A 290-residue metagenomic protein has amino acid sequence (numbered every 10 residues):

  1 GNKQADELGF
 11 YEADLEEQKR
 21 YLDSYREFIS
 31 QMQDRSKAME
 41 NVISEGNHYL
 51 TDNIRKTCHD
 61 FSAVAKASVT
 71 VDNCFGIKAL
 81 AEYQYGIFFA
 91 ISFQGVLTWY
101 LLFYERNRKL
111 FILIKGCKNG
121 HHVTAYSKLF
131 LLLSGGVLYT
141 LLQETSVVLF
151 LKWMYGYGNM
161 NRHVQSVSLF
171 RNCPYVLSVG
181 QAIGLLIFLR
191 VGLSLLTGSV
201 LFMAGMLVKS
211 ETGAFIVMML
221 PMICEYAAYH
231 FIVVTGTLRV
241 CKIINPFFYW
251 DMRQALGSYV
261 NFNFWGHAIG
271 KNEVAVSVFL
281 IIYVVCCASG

Functional and structural regions predicted by a protein language model:
G1-A63: Long, solvent-exposed extracytoplasmic domains/loops
R35, V42, G46-E105, Y126-L207 (+2 more regions): Secretory targeting signals
T98-L113, C117, H121: Transmembrane helix boundary and interhelical loop/hinge segments in multi-pass membrane proteins
I112, A125, A214-F215: Hydrophobic/aromatic positions within or immediately flanking transmembrane alpha-helices of multi-pass small-molecule
C117, L207-V208: Transmembrane helix irregularities
T140-E144, M222, C287: Helical transmembrane-bundle signal
V208-F247: Transmembrane helix segments
L280-G290: Hydrophobic core of alpha-helical transmembrane segments in multi-pass integral membrane proteins
